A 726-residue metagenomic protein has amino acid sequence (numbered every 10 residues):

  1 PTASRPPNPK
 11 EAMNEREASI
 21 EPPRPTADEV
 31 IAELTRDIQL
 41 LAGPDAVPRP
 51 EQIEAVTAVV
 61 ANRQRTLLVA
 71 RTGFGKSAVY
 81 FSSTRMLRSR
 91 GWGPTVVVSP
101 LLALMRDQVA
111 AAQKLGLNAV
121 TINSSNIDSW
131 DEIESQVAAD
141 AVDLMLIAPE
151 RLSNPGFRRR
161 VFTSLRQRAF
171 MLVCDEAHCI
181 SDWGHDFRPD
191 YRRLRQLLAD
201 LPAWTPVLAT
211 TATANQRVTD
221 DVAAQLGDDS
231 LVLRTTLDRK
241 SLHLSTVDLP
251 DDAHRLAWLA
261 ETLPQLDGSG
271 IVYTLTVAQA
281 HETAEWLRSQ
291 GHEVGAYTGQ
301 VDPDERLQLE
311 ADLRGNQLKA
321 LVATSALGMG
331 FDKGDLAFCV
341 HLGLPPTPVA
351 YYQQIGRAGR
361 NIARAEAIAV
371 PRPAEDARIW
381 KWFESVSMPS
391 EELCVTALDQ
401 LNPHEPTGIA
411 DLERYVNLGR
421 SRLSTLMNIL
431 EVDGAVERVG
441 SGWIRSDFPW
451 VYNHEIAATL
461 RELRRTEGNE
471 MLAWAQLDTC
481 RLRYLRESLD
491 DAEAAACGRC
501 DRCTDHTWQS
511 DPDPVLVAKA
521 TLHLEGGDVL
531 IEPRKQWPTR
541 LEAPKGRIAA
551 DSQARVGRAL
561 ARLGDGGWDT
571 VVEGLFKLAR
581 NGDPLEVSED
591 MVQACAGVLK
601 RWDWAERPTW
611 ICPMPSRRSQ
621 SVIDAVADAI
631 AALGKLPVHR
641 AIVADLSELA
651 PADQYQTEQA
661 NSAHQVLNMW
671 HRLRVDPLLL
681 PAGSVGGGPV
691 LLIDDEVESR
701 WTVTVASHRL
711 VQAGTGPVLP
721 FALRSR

Functional and structural regions predicted by a protein language model:
P1-A12: Short, Lys/Arg-enriched N-terminal segments with co-localized hydrophobic residues within the first ~10-30 amino acids
P22-R24, D28-I31, T35-L40, A46-S77 (+4 more regions): Helicase motor core with emphasis on the C-terminal RecA-like subdomain
F81-S82, M86, D221, A625 (+4 more regions): Active-site signature of alpha/beta-hydrolase-fold catalytic machinery across serine- and Asp/Cys-nucleophile hydrolases
S124, T235-L237, G299, V638-Q654: A short, structured active-site edge motif that brings together acidic residues
L242, H523-W610, S619-Q620, D624-D628 (+3 more regions): Active-site-facing substrate-recognition patch
L318, V340, L344-Q353, G359-V556: C-terminal accessory region of SF2 helicases/translocases
R357-R364, W604, V711-T715: Arginine/glycine-rich "motif VI" loop of SF2 helicases in the C-terminal RecA-like domain
T504, H523, T704-R726: PRPP-dependent phosphoribosyltransferase catalytic core
